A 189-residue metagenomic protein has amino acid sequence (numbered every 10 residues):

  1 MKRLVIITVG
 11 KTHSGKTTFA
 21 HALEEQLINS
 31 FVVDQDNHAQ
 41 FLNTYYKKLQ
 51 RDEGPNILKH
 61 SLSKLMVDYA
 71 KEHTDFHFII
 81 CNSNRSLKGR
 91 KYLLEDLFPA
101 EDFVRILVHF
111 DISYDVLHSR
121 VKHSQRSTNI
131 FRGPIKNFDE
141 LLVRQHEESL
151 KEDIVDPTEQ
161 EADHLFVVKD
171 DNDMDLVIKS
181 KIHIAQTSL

Functional and structural regions predicted by a protein language model:
T8: Hydrophobic anchor at the beta1->P-loop junction of P-loop NTPases
K11-T12: The conserved Walker
G15: Conserved glycine(s) of the Walker
T18-K71: Conserved substrate/cofactor phosphate-moiety recognition/catalytic segment in nucleotide-dependent phosphotransferases
L58-D102: Glycine-rich phosphate-binding loop used to anchor ATP phosphates in small-molecule kinases, encompassing both
E101-V121: Conserved phosphate-donor/acceptor-positioning beta-strand/loop module used by diverse small-molecule
S127-V177: Small-molecule kinase domains that catalyze NTP-dependent phosphoryl transfer to phosphate-bearing small molecules
K179-L189: C-terminal accessory "lid"/substrate-recognition subdomains
